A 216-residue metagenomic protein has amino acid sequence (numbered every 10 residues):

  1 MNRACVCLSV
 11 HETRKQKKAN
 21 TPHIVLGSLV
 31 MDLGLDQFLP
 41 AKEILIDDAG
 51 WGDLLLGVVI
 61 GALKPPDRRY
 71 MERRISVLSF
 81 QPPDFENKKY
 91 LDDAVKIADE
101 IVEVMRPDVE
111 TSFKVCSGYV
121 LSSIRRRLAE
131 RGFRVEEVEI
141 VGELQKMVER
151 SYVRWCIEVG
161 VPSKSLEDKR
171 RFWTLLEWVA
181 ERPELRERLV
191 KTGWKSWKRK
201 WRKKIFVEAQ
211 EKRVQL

Functional and structural regions predicted by a protein language model:
M1-R3, R213: Secretory pathway export signals and precursors
N2, N20-H23: Intrinsic-disorder-associated, low-complexity terminal segments enriched in Asp/Asn/His/Tyr and depleted of Lys/Arg
C5-C7: Cysteine-centered motifs
Q16: Cationic, low-complexity basic patches in intrinsically disordered or flexible, solvent-exposed regions
P22-L216: RNase H-like, Mg2+-dependent phosphodiesterase core, and more generally RNA phosphate-backbone-engaging helix-loop
